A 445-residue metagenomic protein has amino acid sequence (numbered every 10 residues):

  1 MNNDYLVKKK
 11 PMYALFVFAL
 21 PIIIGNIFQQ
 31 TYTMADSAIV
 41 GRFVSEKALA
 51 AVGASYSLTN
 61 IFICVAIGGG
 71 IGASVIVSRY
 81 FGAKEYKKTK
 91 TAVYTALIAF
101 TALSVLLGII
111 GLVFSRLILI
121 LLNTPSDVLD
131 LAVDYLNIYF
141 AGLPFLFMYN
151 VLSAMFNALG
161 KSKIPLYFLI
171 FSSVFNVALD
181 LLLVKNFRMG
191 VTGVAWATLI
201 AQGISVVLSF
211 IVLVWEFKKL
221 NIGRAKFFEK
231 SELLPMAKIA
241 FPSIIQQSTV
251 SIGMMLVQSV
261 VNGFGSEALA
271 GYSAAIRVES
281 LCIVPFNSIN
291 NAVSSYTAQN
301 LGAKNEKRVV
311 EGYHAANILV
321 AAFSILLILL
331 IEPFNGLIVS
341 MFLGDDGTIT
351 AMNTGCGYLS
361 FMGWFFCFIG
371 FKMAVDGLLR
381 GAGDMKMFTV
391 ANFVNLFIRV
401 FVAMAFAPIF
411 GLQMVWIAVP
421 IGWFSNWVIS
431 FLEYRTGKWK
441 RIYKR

Functional and structural regions predicted by a protein language model:
M1-A19, V77-G142, N186-F241, T297-W364 (+1 more regions): Short alpha-helical transmembrane segments in multi-pass integral membrane proteins
L6-F43, N60-G72, I76, T101-G108 (+4 more regions): N-terminal transmembrane alpha-helices
V17-D36, I138, S172, A201-S205 (+3 more regions): Transmembrane helical elements of multi-pass membrane transporters/channels
T31-L49, L119-S126, L182-M189, S248-R277 (+6 more regions): Helix-terminus/linker motif at the lipid-water interface of multi-pass membrane proteins
E46-S57, A132, L136, A195 (+2 more regions): Small-residue hotspots at the loop-to-helix junctions and early N-terminal turns of transmembrane alpha-helices
L49-I109, L146-P165, G271-L329, P333-N335 (+2 more regions): Small-residue-rich hydrophobic transmembrane alpha-helices
I61-C64, N176-D180, V206-F210, L281-V284 (+3 more regions): Hydrophobic transmembrane alpha-helices of multi-pass small-molecule transporters
G70, Y139-N157, P165-S173, V194-V207 (+4 more regions): Short runs within selected transmembrane alpha-helices of multi-pass transporters and secretion channels
